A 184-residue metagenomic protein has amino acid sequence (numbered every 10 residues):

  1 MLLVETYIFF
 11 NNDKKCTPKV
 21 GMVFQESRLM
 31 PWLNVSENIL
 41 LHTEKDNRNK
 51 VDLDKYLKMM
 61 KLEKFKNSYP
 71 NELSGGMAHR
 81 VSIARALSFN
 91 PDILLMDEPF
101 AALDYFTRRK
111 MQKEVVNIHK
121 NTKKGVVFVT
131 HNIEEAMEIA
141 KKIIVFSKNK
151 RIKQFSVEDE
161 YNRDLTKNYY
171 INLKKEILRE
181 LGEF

Functional and structural regions predicted by a protein language model:
N11, L33-V51, M59: ABC-type ATPase nucleotide-binding domains, specifically the catalytic core motifs of the NBD
V23, I83: Hydrophobic anchor residue at the start of the ABC signature
R48-F65, N117: Conserved ABC ATPase "signature" region
Y69-L73, M77: Conserved ABC ATPase signature
S88-D92: A short, proline-enriched helix->beta-strand linker immediately N-terminal to the Walker B motif in ABC-type P-loop
L94-D97: Catalytic Walker B motif of ABC-type/P-loop ATPase nucleotide-binding domains
K123-V129: Conserved H-loop
